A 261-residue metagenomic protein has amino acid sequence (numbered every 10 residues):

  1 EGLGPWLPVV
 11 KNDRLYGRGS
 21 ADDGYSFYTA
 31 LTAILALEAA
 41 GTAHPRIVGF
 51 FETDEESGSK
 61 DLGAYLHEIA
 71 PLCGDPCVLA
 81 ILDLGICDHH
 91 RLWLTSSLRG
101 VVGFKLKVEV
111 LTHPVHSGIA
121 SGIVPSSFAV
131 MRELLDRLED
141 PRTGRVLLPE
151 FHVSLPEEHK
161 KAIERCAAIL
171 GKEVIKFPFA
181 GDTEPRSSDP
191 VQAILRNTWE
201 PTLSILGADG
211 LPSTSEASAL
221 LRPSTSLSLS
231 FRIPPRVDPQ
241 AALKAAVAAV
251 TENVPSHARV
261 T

Functional and structural regions predicted by a protein language model:
E1-V48: Active-site metal-coordination/substrate-binding segment of hydrolases, especially metallo-dependent peptidases
D13-R14, V48, C77-A80, L203 (+1 more regions): Structural motif
L15-G17, T112-G118, T214-S215: Short small-residue beta-strand/loop micro-motif enriched in glycine and branched aliphatics
A21, T112, F231-P239: A generic structural motif
G24-A40, S59-H67, P125-R137: Active-site-proximal alpha-helical scaffold in enzymes
H44-S126: Histidine/acidic-residue-rich, glycine-tolerant segments that coordinate divalent metal ions
L72, C87, S96, G103 (+3 more regions): Acidic-enriched catalytic cores of C-N bond-cleaving enzymes acting on peptides and small amides
V108, T225-R232: Short, hydrophobic beta-strand segments
